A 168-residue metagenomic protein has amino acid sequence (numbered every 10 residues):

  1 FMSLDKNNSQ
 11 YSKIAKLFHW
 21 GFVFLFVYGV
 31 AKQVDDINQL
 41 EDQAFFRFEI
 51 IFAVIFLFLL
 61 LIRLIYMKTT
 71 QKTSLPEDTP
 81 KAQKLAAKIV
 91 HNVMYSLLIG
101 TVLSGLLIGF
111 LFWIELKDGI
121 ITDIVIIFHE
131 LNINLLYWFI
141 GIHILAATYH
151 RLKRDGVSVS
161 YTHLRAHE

Functional and structural regions predicted by a protein language model:
M2-S9: Short, Lys/Arg-rich, polar N-terminal cytosolic tail immediately upstream of the first transmembrane signal-anchor
S9-A44: Transmembrane alpha-helical insertion/packing segments
F46-L59: Alpha-helical transmembrane segments
L64-Q83: Membrane-helix interface/capping segments
V90-L103: Hydrophobic alpha-helical membrane-insertion segments
G100-K117: Alpha-helical transmembrane segments and their membrane-interface junctions in multi-pass membrane proteins
F112-L135: Hydrophobic alpha-helical transmembrane segments and immediately flanking/interface helices in integral membrane
T162-E168: Conserved small/polar residues in nucleotide/adenosyl-binding loops
